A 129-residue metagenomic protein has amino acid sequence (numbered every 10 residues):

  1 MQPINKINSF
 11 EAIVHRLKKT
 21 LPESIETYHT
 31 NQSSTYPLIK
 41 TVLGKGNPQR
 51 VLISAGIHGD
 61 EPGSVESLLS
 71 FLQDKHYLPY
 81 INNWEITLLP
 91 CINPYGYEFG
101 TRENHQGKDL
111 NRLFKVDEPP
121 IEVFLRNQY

Functional and structural regions predicted by a protein language model:
M1-I39: Short glycine- and acidic-rich boundary segments immediately preceding or forming the N-terminal edge of structured
E11, L17, L43, K115-D117 (+1 more regions): Residue-level detector of solvent-exposed, low-hydrophobicity positions
S24-E26, K45, P79: Hydrophobic alpha-helical segments and their boundary regions
N31, G44, I92: Residues at the C-termini of beta-strands that transition into short coil/loop
L38-P48: Short beta-strand-to-loop junctions in surface cap/lid or active-site-entrance loops
P48-R50, P62-G63, S67-L68, L72-Y129: Active-site/substrate-binding loop(s) of hydrolase catalytic cores
V51-G56: Short glycine-rich or small-residue beta-strand-to-loop segments that form or flank ligand, phosphate, metal/Fe-S
G59: Short active-site segment of divalent metal-dependent hydrolases/proteases that encodes the spacing between
